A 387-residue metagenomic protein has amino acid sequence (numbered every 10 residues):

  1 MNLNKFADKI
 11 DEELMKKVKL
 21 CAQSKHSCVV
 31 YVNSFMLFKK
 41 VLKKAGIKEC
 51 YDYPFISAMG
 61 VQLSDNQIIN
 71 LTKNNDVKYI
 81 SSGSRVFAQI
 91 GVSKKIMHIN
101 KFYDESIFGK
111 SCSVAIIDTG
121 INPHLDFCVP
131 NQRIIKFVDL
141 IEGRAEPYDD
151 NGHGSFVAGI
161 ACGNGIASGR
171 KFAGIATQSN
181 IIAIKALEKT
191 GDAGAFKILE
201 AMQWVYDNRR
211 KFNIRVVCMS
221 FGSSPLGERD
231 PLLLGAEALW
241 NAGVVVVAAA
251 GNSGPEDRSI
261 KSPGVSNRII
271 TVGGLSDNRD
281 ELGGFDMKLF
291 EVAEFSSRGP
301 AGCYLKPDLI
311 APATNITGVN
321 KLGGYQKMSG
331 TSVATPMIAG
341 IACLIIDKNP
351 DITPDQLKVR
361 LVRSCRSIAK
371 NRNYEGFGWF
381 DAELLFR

Functional and structural regions predicted by a protein language model:
M1-D11, K17-V18, M36-Y103: Autoinhibitory propeptides
V18-V32: Short glycine-/aliphatic-rich beta-strand segments at the starts of folded cytosolic domains
V32-N33, L63, G83, I117-G120 (+9 more regions): Active-site-proximal beta-strand/loop segments in catalytic clefts of secreted hydrolases
L37, A186-R268, R279, A301-Y304 (+2 more regions): Substrate-binding/access-modulating region of protease and related hydrolase catalytic domains
Y103-V114, I121-I135, R144-F196, F212-R215 (+4 more regions): Subtilisin-like serine protease catalytic core
F156-I160, E200, P336-L344: Short amphipathic alpha-helical face segments that pack within enzyme cores and frequently flank/anchor catalytic
G264-D347, D351: Extracellular S/T/G-rich loop segment that most often corresponds to the catalytic His/Ser-adjacent loop
